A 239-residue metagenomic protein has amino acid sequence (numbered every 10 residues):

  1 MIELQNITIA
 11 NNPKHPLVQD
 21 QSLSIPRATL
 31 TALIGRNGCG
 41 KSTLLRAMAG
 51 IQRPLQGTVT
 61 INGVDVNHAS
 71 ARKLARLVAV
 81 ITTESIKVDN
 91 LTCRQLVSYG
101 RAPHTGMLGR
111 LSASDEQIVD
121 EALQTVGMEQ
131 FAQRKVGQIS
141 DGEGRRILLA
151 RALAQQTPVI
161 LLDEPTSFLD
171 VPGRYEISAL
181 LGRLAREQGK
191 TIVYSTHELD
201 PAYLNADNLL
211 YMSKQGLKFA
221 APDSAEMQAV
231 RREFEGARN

Functional and structural regions predicted by a protein language model:
M1-L4, T8-D20, S70, V88: A short, flexible loop at the N-terminus of ABC-type nucleotide-binding domains that lies
A49: Helix-to-loop junction immediately C-terminal to a conserved catalytic motif
G57-D65, L74: Conserved ABC transporter NBD signature motif
K135-I139: Conserved ABC ATPase signature
I160-D163: Catalytic Walker B motif of ABC-type/P-loop ATPase nucleotide-binding domains
T196-H197: H-loop/switch region of ABC-family ATPase nucleotide-binding domains
L209-P222: H-loop (His-switch) and adjacent beta-strand-loop-beta switch element of ABC-type ATPase nucleotide-binding domains
